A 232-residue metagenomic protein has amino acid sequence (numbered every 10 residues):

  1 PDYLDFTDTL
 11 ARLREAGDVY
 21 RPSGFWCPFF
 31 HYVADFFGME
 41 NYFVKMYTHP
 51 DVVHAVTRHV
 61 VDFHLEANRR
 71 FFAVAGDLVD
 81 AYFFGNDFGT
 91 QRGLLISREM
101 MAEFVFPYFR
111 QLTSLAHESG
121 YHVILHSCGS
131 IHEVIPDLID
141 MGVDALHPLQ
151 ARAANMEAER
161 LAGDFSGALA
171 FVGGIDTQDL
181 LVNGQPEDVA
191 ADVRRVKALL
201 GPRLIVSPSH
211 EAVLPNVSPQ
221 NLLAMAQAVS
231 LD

Functional and structural regions predicted by a protein language model:
P1-D232: Active-site loop segments of alpha/beta catalytic cores
